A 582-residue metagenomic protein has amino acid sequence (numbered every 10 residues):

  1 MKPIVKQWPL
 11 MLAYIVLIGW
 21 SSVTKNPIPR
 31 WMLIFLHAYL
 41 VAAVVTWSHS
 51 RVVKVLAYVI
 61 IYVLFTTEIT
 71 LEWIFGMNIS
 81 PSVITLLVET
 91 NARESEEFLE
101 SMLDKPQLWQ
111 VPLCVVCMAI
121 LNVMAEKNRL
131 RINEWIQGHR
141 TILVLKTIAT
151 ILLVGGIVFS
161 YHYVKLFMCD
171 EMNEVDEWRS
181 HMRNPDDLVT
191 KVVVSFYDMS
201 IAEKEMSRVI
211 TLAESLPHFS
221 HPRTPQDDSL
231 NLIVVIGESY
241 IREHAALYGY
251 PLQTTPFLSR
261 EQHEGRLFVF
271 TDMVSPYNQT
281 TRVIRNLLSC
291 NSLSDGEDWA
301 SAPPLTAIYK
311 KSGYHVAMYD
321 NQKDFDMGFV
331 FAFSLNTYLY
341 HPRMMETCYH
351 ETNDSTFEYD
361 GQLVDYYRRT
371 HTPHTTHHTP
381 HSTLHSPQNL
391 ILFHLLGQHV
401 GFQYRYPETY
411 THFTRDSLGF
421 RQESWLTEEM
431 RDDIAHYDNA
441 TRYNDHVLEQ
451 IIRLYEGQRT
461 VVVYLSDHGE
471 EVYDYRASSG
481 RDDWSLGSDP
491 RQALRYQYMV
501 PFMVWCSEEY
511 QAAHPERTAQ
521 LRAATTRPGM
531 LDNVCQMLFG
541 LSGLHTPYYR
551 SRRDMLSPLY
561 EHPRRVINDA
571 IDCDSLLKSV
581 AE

Functional and structural regions predicted by a protein language model:
M1-M182: Transmembrane and membrane-interface helices of multi-pass, inner-membrane envelope-modifying transferases
Y39-A42, D365-R368, L418-Y464, G487-D489 (+2 more regions): A long, amphipathic alpha-helix that forms part of the scaffold/cap immediately adjacent to metal-dependent active
V154, V158-V234, S239-R421, M499 (+2 more regions): Active-site-proximal alpha/beta segments of enzymes that process anionic O-linked groups
I233, A440-D483, C535, F539: Metal-dependent active-site segment of extracytoplasmic phospho-/sulfohydrolases and closely related
G249-Q253, L465-H514, I567: Histidine-centered active-site microenvironments of extracellular/periplasmic hydrolases and transferases
G296-P303, R431-R442, G487-V500, Q511-L538 (+1 more regions): A short beta-strand-to-alpha-helix junction
M318-D320, L390-G397, D438-T441, V461-S466 (+1 more regions): Short beta-strand segments
E471-D474, G480, G543-E582: C-terminal cap/loop subdomain of S1 sulfatases and analogous C-terminal strand-loop tails that border
